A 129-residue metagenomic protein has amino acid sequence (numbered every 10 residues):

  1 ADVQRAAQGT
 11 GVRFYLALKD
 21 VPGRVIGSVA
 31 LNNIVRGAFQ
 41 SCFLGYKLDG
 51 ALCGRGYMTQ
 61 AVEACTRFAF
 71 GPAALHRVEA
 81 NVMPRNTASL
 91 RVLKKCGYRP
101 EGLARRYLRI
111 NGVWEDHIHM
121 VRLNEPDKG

Functional and structural regions predicted by a protein language model:
A1-A51, W114-E115, H119-G129: GNAT-family acyltransferases
G9-T10, G45, G56, E101-R106: Glycine-centered small-residue hotspots that permit tight backbone geometry or close packing
I26, G97-P100: Short, 15-30-residue, compositionally biased linear elements with alpha-helical propensity or flexible coil
Y46-L48, G54-G71, T87-K95: Conserved acetyl-CoA-binding loop-helix of GNAT-fold acetyltransferases
G71-N81: Conserved GNAT acetyl-CoA-binding A-motif
E79-N81, R99-E115: Conserved catalytic-core motifs of GNAT/GCN5-like acyltransferases
P84: Catalytic-loop Lys-Pro-X-Asn motif of eukaryotic-like protein kinases
L93, Y98, M120: Conserved active-site tyrosine of GNAT-family acetyltransferases
